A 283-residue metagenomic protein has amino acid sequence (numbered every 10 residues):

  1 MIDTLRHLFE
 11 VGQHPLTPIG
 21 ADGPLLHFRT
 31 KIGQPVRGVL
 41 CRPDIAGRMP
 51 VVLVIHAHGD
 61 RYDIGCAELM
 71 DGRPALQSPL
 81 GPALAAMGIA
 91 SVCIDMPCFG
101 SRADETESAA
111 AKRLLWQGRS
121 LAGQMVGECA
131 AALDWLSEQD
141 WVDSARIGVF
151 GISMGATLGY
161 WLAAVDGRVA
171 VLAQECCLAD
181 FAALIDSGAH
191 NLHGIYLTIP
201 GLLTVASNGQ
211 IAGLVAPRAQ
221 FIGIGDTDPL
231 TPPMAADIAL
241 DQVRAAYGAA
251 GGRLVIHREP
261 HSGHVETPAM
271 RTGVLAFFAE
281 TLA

Functional and structural regions predicted by a protein language model:
V11-G47: N-terminal cap/lid segment of alpha/beta-hydrolase-fold proteins
T30-I32, V54-D60, G225: Glycine-rich His-Gly loop
R37-G38, R48-G59: Short beta-strand element of the alpha/beta-hydrolase
A57-G127, L133, I185-D186: Cap/lid segment of the alpha/beta-hydrolase catalytic domain
A130-T204: Primarily recognizes the serine-hydrolase "nucleophile elbow" in alpha/beta-hydrolase and SGNH/GDSL folds
V171-A212, P217, D226-L240, G248-A250: Mobile cap/lid helix-loop segments that gate and shape the active-site cleft of serine hydrolases
R218-I224, L254-H257: Catalytic His-Asp charge-relay segment
Y247-A283: C-terminal catalytic histidine-bearing segment of alpha/beta-hydrolase fold enzymes
